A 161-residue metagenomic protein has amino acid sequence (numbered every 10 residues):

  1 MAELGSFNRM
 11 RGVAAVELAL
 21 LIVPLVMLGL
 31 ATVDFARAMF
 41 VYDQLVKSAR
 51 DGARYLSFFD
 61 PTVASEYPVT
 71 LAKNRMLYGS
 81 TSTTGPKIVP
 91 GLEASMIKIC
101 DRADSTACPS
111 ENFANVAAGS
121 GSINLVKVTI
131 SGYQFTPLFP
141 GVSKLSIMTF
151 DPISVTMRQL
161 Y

Functional and structural regions predicted by a protein language model:
A2-E3, R50-Y161: Short, conserved structural patches
A2-Y78: Alpha-helical assembly-interface signal, strongest on the long, hydrophobic N-terminal helix that forms
